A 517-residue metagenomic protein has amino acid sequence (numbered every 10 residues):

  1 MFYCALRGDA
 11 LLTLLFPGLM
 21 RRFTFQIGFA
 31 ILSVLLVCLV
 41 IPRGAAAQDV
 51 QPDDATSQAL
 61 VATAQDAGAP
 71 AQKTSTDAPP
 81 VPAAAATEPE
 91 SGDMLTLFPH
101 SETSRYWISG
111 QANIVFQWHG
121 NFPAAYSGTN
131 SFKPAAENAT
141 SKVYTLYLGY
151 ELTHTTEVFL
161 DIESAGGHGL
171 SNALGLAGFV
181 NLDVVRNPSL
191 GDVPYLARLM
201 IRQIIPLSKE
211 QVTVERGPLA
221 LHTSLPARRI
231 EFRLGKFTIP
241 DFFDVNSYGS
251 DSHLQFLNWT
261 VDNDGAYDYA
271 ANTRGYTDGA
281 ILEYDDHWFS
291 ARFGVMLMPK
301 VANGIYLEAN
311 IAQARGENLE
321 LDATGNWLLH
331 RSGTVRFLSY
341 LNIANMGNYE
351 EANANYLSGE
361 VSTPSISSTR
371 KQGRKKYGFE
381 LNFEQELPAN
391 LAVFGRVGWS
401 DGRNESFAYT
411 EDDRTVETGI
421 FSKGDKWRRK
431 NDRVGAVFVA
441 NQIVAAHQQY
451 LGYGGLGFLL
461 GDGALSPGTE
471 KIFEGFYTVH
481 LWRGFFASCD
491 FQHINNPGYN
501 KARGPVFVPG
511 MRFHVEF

Functional and structural regions predicted by a protein language model:
R43-E137, Y147, E151-T153, E157 (+2 more regions): N-terminal periplasmic/intermembrane-space "pro-region" immediately following the signal or transit peptide
T96-I108, G120-N121, Y150, H154-V158 (+7 more regions): Short loop/turn motifs that connect adjacent beta-strands in outer-membrane beta-barrel proteins
S104, N138-Y144, D192-A197, R274-D278 (+6 more regions): Residues that define the transmembrane beta-barrel architecture of outer-membrane proteins
A112-W118, L160-S164, F232-K236, F293-L297 (+6 more regions): Transmembrane beta-barrel strands of outer-membrane/channel proteins
I114, Y150-L152, I162, Q203-I205 (+8 more regions): Residue-level signature of outer-membrane beta-barrel architecture
L174-R198, S208-G316, E320, L357 (+2 more regions): Surface-exposed coil loops of outer-membrane beta-barrel proteins
A197-E210, P505-F517: Outer-membrane beta-barrel "beta-signal"
D322, L338, N342-G373, F394 (+3 more regions): Outer membrane beta-barrel transmembrane domains
